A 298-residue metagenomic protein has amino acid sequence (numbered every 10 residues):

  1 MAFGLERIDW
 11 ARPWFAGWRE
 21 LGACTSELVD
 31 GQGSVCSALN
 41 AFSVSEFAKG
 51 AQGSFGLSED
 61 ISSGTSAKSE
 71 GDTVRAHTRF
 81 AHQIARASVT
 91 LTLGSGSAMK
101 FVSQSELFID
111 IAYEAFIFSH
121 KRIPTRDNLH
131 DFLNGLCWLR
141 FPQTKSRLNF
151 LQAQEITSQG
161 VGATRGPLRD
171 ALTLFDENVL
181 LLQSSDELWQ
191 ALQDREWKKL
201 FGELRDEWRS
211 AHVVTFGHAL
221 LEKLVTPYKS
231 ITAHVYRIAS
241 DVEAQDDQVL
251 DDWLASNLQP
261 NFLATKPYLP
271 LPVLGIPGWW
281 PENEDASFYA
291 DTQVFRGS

Functional and structural regions predicted by a protein language model:
M1-G33: N-terminal alpha-helical "arm" segments
W10, W14, E20, S34 (+8 more regions): Exposed alpha-helical structural elements
S26-A85, V89: Intrinsically disordered, low-complexity terminal tails and inter-domain linkers enriched for S/T/G/P/D/E
A38, Q83, A87, A115-F116 (+6 more regions): Residues that form generic nucleotide/phosphate-binding pockets
R86-V89, S97-V102: An N-terminal structural lobe/cap that precedes and organizes the functional/catalytic core across diverse proteins
S95-G96, L136: Type-3 copper protein
S103, F108-L192: Internal, hydrophobic cores of structured domains that mediate oligomerization or house catalytic pockets within large
A153-S298: A contiguous, surface-oriented mixed alpha/beta subdomain in the mid-to-C-terminal portion of proteins that forms
